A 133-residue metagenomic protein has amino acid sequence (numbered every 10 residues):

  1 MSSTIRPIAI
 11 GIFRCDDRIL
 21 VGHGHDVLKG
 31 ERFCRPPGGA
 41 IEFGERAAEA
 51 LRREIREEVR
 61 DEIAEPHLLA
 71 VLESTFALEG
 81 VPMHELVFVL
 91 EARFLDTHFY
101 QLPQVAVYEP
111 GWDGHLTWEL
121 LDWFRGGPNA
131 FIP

Functional and structural regions predicted by a protein language model:
M1-L20, A40, P66, E91: Conserved N-terminal beta-strand and adjoining loop/helix that marks the start of the Nudix/MutT-like hydrolase domain
R6, R14, P36, I63 (+2 more regions): Short connector loops at helix/strand junctions that flank enzyme active sites, especially segments positioning acidic
F13, V89-R93, T117-D122: Short, well-ordered beta-strand micro-motif
D16-R18, H25, A92-H98: Short loop segments at secondary-structure junctions
R18-E57: Conserved Nudix-box catalytic region and its N-terminal flanking loop in Nudix hydrolases and closely related
K29-F33, F99-P133: Nudix hydrolase/Nudix homology domain
E62-V71: A short coil-to-beta-strand element that immediately follows conserved catalytic motifs
S74-Q104: Active-site-adjacent beta-strand/loop module that shapes the phosphate/pyrophosphate-binding cleft
